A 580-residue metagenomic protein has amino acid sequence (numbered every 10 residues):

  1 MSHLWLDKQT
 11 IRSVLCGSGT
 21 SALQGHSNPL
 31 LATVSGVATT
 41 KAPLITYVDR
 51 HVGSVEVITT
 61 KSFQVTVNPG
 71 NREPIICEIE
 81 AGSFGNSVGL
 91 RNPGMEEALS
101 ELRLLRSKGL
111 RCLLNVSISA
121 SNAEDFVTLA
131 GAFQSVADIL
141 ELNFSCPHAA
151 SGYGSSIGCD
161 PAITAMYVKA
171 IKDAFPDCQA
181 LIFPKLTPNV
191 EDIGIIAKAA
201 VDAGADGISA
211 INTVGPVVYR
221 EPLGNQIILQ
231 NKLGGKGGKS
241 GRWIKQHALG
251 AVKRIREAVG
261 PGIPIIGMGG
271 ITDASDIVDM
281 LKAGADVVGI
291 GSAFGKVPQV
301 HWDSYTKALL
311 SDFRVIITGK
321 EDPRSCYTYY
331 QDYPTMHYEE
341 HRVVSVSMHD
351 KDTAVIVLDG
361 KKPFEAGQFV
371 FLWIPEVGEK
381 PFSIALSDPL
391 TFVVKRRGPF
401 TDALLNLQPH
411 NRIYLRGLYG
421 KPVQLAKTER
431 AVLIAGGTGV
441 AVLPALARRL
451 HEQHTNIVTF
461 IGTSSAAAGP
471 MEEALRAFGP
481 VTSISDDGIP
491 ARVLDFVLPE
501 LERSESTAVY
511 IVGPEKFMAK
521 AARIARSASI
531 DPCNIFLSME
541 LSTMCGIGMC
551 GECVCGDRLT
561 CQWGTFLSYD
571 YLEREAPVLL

Functional and structural regions predicted by a protein language model:
M1-L113, S119-S121, Y305: N-terminal capping/small domains of soluble enzymes
A42-R50, E124-Q134, V190-A203, E257-P261 (+1 more regions): Catalytic cores of alpha/beta
T60-V65, N143-H148, A210-V217, G270-I271 (+1 more regions): Glycine-rich phosphate-binding active-site loops on the catalytic face of alpha/beta enzymes
G70-A81, R220-K236, L281-K282, S292-T318 (+1 more regions): C-terminal helical cap(s) of enzyme catalytic domains, especially alpha/beta-barrels
F84, N92, P147-A162, I196-A197 (+1 more regions): Glycine/Thr-rich beta-alpha phosphate-binding loop at enzyme active sites
T335-Y414: Ferredoxin-reductase
P399-M544: FNR/FR-type flavoprotein reductase catalytic core
K516, E540-T565: Local cysteine-cluster metal-coordination motifs and their immediate loop/turn environment, predominantly Fe-S cluster
